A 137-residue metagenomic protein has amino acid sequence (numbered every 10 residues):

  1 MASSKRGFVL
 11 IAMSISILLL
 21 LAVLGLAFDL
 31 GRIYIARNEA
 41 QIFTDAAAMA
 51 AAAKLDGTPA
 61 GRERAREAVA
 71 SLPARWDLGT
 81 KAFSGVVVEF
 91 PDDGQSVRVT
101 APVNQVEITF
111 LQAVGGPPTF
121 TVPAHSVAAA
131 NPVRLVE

Functional and structural regions predicted by a protein language model:
M1-R6, I11: N-terminal leader/signal peptides at the extreme start of proteins
I11-L26: Alpha-helical hydrophobic helix detector
V23, I108-T109: Short small-residue beta-strand/loop micro-motif enriched in glycine and branched aliphatics
V23-E39: Transmembrane signal-anchor/signal-peptide helices with a preference for the extracytoplasmic
G25, D29, A51, L135-E137: MIDAS-like acidic motif and immediate structural context at the N-terminus of von Willebrand factor A/I domains
Y34, N38, I42, A47-E107 (+1 more regions): Short amphipathic secondary-structure patches
Q95, V103, T109-E137: Short, ordered "entry" segments at domain starts
